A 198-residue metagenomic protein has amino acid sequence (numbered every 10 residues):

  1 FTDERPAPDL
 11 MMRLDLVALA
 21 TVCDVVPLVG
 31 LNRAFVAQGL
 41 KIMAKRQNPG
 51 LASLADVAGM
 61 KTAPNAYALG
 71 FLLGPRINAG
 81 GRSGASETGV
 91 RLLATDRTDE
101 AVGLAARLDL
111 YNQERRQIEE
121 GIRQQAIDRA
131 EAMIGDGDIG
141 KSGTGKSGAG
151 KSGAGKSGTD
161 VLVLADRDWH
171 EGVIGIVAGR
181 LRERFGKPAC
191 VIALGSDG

Functional and structural regions predicted by a protein language model:
D3-G198: Hydrophobic helix-and-loop "lid/oligomerization" segment in the mid-to-C-terminal part of catalytic domains
